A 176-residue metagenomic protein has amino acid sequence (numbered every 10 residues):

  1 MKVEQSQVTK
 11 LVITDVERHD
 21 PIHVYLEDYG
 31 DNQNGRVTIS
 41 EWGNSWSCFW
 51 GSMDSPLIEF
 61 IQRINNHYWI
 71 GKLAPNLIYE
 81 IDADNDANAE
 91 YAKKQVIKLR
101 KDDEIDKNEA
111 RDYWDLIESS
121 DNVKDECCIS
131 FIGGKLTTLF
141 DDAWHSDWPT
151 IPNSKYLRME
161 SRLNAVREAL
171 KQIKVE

Functional and structural regions predicted by a protein language model:
M1-N44: Short N-terminal edge-element motif at the start of the domain
T14, L26-E27, A83-N85, D102 (+2 more regions): Intrinsic disorder/low-complexity signal
Y29-P75: Aromatic- and glycine-enriched beta-alpha-beta binding-site module
W42-W46, D84, S154: Conserved aromatic-histidine-acidic binding/catalytic patches
Q62-D115: An exposed acidic His-Trp-rich patch
D102-E176: A eukaryote-biased signal for long
